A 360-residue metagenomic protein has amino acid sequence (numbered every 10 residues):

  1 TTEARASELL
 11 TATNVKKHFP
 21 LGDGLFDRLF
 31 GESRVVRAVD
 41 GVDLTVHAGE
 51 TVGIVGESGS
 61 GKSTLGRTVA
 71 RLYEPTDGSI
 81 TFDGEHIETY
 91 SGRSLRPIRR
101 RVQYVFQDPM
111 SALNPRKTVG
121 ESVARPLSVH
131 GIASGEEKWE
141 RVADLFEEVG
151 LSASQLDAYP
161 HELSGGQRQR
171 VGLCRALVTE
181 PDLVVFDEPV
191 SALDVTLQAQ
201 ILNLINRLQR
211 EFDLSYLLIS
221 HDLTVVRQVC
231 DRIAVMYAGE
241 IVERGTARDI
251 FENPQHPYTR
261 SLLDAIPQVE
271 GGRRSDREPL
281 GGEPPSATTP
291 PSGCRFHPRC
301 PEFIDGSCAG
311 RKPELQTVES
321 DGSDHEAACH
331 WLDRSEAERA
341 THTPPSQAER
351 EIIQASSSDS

Functional and structural regions predicted by a protein language model:
T1-E8, G22-F30, T246-A355: Charged, flexible cofactor/metal-binding loops and thiol motifs
F30, S79-P97, S134: ABC ATPase NBD Q-loop/coupling interface
E85-H86, E136-S154, L263: Conserved ABC ATPase "signature" region
I87-Q103, V129, I250-P254, P285-P291: ABC ATPase NBD coupling module
A158-L163, Q167: Conserved ABC ATPase signature
V178-D182: A short, proline-enriched helix->beta-strand linker immediately N-terminal to the Walker B motif in ABC-type P-loop
V185, P189-L193, L197-S275: P-loop NTP-binding/switch modules centered on Walker-like glycine-rich loops
